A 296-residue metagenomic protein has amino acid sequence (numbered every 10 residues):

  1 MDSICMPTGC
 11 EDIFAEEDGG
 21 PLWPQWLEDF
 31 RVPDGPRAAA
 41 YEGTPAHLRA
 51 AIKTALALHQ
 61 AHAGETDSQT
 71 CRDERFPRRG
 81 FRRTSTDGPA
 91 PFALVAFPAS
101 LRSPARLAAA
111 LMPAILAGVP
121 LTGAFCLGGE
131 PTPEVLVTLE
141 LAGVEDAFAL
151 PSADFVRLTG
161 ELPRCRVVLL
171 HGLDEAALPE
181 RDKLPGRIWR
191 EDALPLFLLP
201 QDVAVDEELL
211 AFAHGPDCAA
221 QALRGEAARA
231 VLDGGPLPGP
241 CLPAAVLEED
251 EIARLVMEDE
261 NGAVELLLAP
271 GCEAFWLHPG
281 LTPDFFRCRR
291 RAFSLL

Functional and structural regions predicted by a protein language model:
M1-G9, R289-A292, L296: Extended hydrophobic/aromatic-rich secondary-structure runs
D2-A90: N-terminal Rossmann-like NAD(P)+-binding subdomain of aldehyde/semialdehyde dehydrogenases
P33-D34, P45, T132, P151 (+1 more regions): Helix N-cap and loop-to-helix transition residues
T54, L58, P113, V137-T138 (+1 more regions): Alpha-helical scaffold segments in soluble metabolic enzymes
T66-T70, V95-F97, A147: Acidic/glycine-enriched edge-of-secondary-structure segments
D73-V137, P195-D202: Conserved small-residue-rich beta-alpha loop and adjacent elements that most often cradle the phosphate/pyrophosphate
L116-T122, A142-V144, P163-C165: Short, surface-exposed connector motifs at secondary-structure boundaries
V144-E226, D233-L295: Conserved NAD(P)+-binding/catalytic subdomain of aldehyde/semialdehyde dehydrogenases
